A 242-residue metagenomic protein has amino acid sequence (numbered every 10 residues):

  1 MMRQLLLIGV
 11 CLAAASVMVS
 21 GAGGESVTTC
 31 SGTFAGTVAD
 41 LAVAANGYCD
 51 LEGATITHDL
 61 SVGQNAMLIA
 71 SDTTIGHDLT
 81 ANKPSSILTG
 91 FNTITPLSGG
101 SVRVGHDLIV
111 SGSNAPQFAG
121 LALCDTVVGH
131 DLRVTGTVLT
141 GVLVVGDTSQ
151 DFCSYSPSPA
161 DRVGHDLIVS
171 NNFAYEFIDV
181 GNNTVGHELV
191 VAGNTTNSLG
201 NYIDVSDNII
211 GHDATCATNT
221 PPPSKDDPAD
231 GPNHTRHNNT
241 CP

Functional and structural regions predicted by a protein language model:
L5-L7, A14-T33: C-terminal region of N-terminal signal peptides and the immediate post-cleavage residues of exported proteins
E25-M67, S71: N-terminal segments that cap or nucleate solenoid repeat domains
V27-T29, G47, A122, D151 (+2 more regions): Extracellular secreted precursors and ectodomains with disulfide-bonded cysteine-rich loops/domains
G36, A45-G47, A54, A66 (+11 more regions): Small-residue (G/S/T/A) turn/hinge positions that recur once per unit in extracellular repeat modules
A44, E52, T57, G63 (+18 more regions): Feature marks extracellular polysaccharide-active and adherence modules
S85-G99, D107-P116, L139-R162, T196 (+1 more regions): Acidic/polar low-complexity surface segments
L199-P242: Leucine-rich solenoid repeat scaffolds
